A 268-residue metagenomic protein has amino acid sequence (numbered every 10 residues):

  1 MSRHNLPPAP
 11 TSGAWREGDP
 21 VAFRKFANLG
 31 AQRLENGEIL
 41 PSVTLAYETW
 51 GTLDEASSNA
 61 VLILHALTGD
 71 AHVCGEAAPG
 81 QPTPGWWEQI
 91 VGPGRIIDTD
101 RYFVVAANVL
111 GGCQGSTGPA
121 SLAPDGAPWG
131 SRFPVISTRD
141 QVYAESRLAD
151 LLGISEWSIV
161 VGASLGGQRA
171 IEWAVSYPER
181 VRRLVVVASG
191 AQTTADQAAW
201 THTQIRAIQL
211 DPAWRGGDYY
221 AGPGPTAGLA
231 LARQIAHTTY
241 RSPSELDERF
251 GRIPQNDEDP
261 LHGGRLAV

Functional and structural regions predicted by a protein language model:
M1-I63, A77: Catalytic-loop region of hydrolases
Q32, T44-W50, W87-G92, Q168 (+1 more regions): Short alpha-helical segments and helix-capping/turn motifs at coil-helix boundaries
L34-N36, V91-R95, L148, R169-E172 (+1 more regions): Catalytic micro-motifs at enzyme active sites that drive phosphoryl/nucleotidyl and oxygen chemistry
E48, A56-L122: N-terminal cap/lid subdomain of alpha/beta-hydrolase-fold enzymes
P82-R101, S137-R139, S146, L151 (+1 more regions): A gly/proline- and charged-residue-enriched helix-loop-helix capping module
D125-R132, R139-I159, Q168, P178: Conserved acidic catalytic loop of the alpha/beta-hydrolase fold
S155-A199: Conserved hydrolase catalytic core segment
V186-V268: Alpha/beta-hydrolase-fold enzymes
